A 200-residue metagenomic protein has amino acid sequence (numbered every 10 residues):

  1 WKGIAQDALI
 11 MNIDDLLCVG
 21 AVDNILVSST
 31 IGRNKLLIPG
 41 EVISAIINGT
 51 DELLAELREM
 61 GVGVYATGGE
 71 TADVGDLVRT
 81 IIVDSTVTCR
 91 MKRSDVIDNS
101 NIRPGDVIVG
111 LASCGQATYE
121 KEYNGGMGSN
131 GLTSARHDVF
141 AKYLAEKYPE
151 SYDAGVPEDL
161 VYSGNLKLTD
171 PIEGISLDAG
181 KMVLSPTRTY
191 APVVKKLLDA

Functional and structural regions predicted by a protein language model:
W1-A200: Helix-biased detector of long, well-ordered alpha-helical tracts
